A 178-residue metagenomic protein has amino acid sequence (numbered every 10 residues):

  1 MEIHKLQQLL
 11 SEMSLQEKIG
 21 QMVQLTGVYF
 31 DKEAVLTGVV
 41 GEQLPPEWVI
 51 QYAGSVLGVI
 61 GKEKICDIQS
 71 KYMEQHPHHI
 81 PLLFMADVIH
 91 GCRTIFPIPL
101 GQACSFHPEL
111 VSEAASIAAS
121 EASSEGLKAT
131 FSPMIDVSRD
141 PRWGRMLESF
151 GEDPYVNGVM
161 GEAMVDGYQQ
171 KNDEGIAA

Functional and structural regions predicted by a protein language model:
M1-A178: Glycoside hydrolase catalytic-domain context in secreted enzymes
